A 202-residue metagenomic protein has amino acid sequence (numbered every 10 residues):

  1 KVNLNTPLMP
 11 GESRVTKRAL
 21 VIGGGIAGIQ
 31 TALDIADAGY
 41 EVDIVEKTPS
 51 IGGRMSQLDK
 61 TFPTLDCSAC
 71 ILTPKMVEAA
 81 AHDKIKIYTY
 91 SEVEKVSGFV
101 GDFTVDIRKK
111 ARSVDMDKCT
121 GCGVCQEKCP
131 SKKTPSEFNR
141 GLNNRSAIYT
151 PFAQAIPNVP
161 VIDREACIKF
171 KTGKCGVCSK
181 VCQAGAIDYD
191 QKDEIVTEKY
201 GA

Functional and structural regions predicted by a protein language model:
K1, T6-P10, T48-P74, Y88-K118 (+2 more regions): Non-heme iron-sulfur electron-transfer modules
L8-A19: Glycine-rich NAD(P)-binding loop of Rossmann-like domains
R14, A27-L33, D190-I195: A conserved hydrophobic secondary-structure block that centers on an alpha-helix together with its immediately flanking
A19-D43: N-terminal Rossmann-like FAD-binding beta1-loop-alpha1 element of flavoenzymes
G25-A27, S50, V124: Residue-level detector of alpha-helix initiation sites
E41, K84-K86: Conserved beta-strand segments of alpha/beta enzyme cores
H82-D83, C122, F170: Acidic-histidine catalytic/liganding microenvironments
